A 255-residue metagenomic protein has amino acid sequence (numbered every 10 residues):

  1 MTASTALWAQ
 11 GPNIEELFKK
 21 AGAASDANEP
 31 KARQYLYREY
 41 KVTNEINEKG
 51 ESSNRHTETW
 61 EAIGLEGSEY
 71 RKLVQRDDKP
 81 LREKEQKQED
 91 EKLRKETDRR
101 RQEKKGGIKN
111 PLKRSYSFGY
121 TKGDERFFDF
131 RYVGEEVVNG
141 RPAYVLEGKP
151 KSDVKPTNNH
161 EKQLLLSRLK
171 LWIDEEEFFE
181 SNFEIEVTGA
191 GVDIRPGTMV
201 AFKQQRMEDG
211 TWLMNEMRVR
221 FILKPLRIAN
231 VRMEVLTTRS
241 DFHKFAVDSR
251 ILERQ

Functional and structural regions predicted by a protein language model:
A3-S4: N-terminal signal peptide c-region/cleavage motif recognized by signal peptidases
A9-S167, E175-N182, E186-T198, R206-L213 (+1 more regions): Structured extracytoplasmic
